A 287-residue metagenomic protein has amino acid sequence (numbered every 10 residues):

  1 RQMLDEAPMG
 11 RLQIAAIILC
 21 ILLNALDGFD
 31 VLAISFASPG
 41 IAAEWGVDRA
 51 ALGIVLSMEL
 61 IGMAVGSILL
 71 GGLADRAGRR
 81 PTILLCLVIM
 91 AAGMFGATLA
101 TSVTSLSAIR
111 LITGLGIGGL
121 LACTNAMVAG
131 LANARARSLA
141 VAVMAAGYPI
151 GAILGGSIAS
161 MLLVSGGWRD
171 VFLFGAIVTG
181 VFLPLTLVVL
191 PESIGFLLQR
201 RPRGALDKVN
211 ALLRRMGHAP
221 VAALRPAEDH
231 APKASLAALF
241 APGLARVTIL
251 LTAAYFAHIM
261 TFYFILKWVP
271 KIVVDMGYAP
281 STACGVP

Functional and structural regions predicted by a protein language model:
R1-E6, V189-G243: Intracellular cytosolic loops and amphipathic helices of Major Facilitator Superfamily
R1-F29: Cytosolic juxtamembrane N-terminal segment immediately preceding the first transmembrane helix of multi-pass
N24, S35-V65: Extracellular/periplasmic helix-loop-helix junction of adjacent transmembrane segments in MFS-like secondary
I34-S35, F240-P287: Extracytoplasmic gate region of multi-pass secondary transporters
G46, G78, L99-S105, G116 (+1 more regions): Helix-breaking motifs and short loop linkers at transmembrane-helix boundaries and internal kinks in secondary membrane
V65-V103: Conserved MFS/SLC helix-loop-helix module at the cytosolic interface between two early adjacent transmembrane helices
I109-A146: Cytoplasmic helix-loop-helix junction between adjacent transmembrane helices in 12-TM secondary transporters
R137-V164, V178-T179: Glycine-rich segments within core transmembrane alpha-helices of 12-TM secondary carriers
